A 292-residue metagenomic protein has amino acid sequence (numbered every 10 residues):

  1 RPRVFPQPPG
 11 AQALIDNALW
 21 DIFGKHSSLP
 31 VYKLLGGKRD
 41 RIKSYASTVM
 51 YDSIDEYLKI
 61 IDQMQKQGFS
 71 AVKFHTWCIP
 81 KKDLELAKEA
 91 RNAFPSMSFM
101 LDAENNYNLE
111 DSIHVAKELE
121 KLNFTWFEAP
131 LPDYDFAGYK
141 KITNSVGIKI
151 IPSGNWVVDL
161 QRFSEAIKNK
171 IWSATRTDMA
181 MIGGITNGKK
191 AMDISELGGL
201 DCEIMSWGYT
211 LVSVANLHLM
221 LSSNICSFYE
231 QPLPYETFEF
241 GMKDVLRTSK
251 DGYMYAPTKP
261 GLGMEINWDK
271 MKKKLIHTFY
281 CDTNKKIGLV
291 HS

Functional and structural regions predicted by a protein language model:
R1-H26: Metal- or metallocofactor-binding catalytic centers and their adjacent structured scaffolds across diverse enzyme
P2-R3, K117, N123, Y134-Y253 (+1 more regions): Shared catalytic-loop signature of beta/alpha-barrel
Q12, V49, H75-I79, E104-N105 (+4 more regions): Glycine- and other small-residue-rich loops at beta-strand/loop junctions that grip anionic moieties
I15, S28, V72, D102 (+5 more regions): Conserved, mostly hydrophobic/aromatic
W20-D52, Y57-L58, I266: Catalytic pocket of metal/acid-base enzymes, prominently hydrolases
D40-V146: Metal-dependent enolase-superfamily TIM-barrel catalytic cores that perform enediolate-based chemistry
L262-S292: Extended hydrophobic packing segments that form well-structured cores
